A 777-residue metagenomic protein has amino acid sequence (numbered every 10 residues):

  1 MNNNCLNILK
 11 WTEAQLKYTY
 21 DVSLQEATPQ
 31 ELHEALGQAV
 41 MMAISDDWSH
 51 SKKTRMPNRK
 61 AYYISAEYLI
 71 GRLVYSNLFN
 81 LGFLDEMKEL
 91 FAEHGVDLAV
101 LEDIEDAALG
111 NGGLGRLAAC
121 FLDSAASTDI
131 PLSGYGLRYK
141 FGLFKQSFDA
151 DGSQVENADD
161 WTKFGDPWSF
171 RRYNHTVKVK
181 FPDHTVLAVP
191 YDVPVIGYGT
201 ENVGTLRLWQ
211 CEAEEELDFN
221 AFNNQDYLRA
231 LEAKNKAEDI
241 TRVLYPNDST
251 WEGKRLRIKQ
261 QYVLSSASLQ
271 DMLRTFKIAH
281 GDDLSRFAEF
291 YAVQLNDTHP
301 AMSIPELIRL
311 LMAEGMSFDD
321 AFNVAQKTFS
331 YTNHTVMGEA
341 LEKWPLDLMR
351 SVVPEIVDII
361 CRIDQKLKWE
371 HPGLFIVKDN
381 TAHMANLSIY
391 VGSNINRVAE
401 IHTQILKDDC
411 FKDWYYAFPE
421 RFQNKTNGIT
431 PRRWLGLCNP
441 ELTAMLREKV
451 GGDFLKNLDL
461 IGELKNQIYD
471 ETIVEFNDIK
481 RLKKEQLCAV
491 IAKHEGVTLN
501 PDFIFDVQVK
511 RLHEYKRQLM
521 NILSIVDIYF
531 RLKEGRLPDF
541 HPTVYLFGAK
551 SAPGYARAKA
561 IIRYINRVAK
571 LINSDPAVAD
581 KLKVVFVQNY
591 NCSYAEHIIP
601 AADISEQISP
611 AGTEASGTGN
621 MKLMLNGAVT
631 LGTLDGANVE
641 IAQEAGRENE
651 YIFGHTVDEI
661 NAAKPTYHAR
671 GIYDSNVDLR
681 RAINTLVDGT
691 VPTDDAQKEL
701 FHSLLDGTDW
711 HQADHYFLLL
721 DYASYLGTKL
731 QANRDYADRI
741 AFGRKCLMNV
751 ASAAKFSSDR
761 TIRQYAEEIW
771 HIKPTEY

Functional and structural regions predicted by a protein language model:
M1-Y777: A conserved ligand/cofactor-binding region detector
